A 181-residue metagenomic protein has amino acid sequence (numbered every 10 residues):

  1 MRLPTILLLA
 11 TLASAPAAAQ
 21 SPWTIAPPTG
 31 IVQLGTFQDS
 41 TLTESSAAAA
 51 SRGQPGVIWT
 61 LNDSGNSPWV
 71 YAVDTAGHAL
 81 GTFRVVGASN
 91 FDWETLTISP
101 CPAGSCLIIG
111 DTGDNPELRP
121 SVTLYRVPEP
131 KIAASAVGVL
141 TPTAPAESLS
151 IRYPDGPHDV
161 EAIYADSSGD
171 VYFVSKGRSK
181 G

Functional and structural regions predicted by a protein language model:
M1, A19-Q20: Initiator methionine at the very start of the polypeptide chain
M1-P4, A48: Positively charged n-region of N-terminal signal peptides that target proteins for export
P4-A15: Bacterial N-terminal signal peptides
Q20-G181: Sequence/structural signature of beta-propeller domains
